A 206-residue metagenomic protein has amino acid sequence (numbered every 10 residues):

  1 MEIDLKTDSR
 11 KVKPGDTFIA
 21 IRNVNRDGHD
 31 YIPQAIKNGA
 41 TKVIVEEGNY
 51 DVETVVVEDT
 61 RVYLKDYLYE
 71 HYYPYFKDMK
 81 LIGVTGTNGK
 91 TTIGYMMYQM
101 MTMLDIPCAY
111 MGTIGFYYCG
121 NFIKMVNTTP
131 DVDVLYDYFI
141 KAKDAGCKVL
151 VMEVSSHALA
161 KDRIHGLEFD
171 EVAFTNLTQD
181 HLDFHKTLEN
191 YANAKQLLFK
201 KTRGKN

Functional and structural regions predicted by a protein language model:
M1-D66, E70: N-terminal leader/targeting and accessory segments in enzymes
K65-N206: Phosphate-binding loop of NTP-binding sites
